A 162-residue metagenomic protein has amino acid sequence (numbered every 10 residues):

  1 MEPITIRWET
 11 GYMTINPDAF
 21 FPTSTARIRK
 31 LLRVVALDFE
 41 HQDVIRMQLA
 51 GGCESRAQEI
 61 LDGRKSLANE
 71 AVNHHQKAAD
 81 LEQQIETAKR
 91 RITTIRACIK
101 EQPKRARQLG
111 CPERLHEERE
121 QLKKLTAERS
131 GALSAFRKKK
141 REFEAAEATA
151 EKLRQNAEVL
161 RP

Functional and structural regions predicted by a protein language model:
M1-V72, Q76-A79: Extended, charged alpha-helical "arm/stalk" segments used for dimerization and assembly in large NTPase-driven machines
C53-P162: Extended alpha-helical coiled-coil "stalk/arm" regions that act as elongated linkers or oligomerization scaffolds
